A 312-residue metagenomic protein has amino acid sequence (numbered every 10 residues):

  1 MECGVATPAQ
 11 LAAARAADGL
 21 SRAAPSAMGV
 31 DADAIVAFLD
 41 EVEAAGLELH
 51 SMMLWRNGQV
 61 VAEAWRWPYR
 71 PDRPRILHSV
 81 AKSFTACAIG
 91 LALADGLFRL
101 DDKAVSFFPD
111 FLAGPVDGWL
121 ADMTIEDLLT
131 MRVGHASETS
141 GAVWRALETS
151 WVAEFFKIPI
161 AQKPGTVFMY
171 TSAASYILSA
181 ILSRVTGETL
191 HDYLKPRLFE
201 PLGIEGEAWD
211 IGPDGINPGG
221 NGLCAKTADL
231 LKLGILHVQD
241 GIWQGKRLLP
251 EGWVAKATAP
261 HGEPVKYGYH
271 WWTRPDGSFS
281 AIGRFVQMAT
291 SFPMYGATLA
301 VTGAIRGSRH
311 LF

Functional and structural regions predicted by a protein language model:
M1-G29: Extracytoplasmic/periplasmic proteins that interact with beta-lactams or build/remodel peptidoglycan
L39-Y69, A289-T290, G296-A300: A short, well-structured edge-of-sheet supersecondary motif
A44-M53, R66-D110, D117-M123, K163-Y170: Short active-site loop at a secondary-structure junction that contains or immediately precedes the catalytic residue(s)
G58, R75-D101, L128, L178-L182 (+2 more regions): Active-site SXXK
I76, D95-V133, K157, T186-A225: Active-site helix/loop module of the DD-peptidase/beta-lactamase fold, centered on the serine-lysine SxxK catalytic
V133-I211: A small/polar active-site loop signature that marks catalytic segments
A174-I181, N221-I242, Q287-A304: Active-site-proximal alpha-helical segments within enzyme catalytic domains
G206, E251-L299: Active-site Gly/Thr loop motif
